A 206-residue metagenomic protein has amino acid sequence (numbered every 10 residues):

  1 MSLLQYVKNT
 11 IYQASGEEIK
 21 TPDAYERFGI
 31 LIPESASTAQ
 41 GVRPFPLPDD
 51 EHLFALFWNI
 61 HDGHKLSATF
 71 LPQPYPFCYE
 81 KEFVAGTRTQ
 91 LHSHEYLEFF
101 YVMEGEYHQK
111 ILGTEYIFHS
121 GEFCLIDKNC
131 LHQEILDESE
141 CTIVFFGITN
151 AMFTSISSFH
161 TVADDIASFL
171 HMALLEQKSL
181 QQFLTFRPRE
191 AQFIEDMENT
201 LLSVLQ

Functional and structural regions predicted by a protein language model:
M1: The feature marks either
L4-T21, A39, P44, F54-F77 (+1 more regions): A hydrophobic/aromatic-rich effector-binding and dimerization subdomain of bacterial HTH-type transcriptional regulators
A24-I30, E34-F45: Membrane-cytosol interface segments
L31-E34, H64, F100: A generic structural signal for solvent-exposed, polar alpha-helical segments
P72-F169: N-terminal regulatory/effector-sensing and dimerization cores that precede helix-turn-helix DNA-binding domains
